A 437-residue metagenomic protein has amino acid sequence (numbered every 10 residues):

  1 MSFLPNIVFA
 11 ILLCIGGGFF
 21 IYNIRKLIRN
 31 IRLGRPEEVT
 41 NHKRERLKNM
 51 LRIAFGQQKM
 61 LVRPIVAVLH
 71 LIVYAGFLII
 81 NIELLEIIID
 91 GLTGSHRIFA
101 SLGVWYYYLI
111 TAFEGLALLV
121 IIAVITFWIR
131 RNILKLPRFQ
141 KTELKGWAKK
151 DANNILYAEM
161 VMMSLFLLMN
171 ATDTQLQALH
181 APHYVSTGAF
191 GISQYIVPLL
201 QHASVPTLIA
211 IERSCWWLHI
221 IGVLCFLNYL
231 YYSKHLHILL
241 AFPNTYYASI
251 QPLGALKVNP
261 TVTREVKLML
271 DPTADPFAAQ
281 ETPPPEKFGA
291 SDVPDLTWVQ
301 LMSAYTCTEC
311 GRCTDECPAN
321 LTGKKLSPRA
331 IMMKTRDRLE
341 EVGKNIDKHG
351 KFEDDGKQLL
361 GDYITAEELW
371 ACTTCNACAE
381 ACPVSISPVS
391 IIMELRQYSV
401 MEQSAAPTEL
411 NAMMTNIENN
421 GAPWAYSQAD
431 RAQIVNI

Functional and structural regions predicted by a protein language model:
M1-F277: Membrane-embedded alpha-helical bundles of multi-pass integral membrane proteins
H42, I65, L69, G103 (+9 more regions): Residue-level signal for alpha-helical context at structural boundaries
L85-E86, R97-F99, A248, T261-R264 (+4 more regions): Short, intrinsically disordered/low-complexity patches at protein termini and at juxtamembrane boundaries
G94-R97, N320-G323, G421, Q433-I434: Glycine-centered secondary-structure boundary/capping sites
Y195-T207, V258, T263, E394 (+2 more regions): Iron-sulfur cluster-binding electron-transfer modules in prokaryotic oxidoreductases
D275-A304, T314, N320-Y426: Ferredoxin-type iron-sulfur electron-transfer modules in oxidoreductases and energy-metabolism complexes
T308: Segments forming glycine/polar-rich beta-alpha architectures that bind adenosine-containing cofactors
G311: Short FAD-binding loop at a beta-strand-to-alpha-helix junction that anchors the flavin cofactor in diverse
